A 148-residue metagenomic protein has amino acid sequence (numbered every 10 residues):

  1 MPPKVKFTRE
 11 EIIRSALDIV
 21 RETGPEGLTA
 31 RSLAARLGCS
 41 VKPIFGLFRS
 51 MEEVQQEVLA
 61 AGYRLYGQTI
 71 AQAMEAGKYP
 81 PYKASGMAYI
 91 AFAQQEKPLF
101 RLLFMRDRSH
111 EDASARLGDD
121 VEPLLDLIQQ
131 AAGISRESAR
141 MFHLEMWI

Functional and structural regions predicted by a protein language model:
M1-F7: N-terminal intrinsically disordered/low-complexity leader segments
E11, S15, I19-E53, E57: Helix-turn-helix
V20, E53-G62, L103, A113-D120: Alpha-helical DNA-contacting segments of helix-turn-helix folds
Q56, A60-A84, P123-Q130: Amphipathic alpha-helical linker/stalk segments
A71-P98, M146: Hydrophobic alpha-helical connector segments
I90-D112: Amphipathic alpha-helical segments used for helix-helix packing
S109-L144: Amphipathic alpha-helical packing segments from all-alpha helical-bundle domains
